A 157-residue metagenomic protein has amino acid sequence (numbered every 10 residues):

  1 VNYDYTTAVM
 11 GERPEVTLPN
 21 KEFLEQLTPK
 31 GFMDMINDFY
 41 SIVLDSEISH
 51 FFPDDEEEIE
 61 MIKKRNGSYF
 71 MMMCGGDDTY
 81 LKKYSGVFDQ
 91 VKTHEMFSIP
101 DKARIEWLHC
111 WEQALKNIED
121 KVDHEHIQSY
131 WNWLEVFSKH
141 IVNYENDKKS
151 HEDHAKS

Functional and structural regions predicted by a protein language model:
V1-S157: Core of compact, soluble alpha-helical bundle domains
